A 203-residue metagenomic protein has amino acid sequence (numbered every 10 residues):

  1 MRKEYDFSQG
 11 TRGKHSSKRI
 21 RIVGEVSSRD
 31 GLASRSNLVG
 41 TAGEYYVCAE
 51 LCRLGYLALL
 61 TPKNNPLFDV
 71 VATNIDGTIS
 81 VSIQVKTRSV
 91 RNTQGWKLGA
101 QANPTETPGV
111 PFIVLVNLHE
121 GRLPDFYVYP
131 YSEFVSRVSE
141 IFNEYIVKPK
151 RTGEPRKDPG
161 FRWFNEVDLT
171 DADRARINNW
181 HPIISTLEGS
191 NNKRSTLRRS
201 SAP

Functional and structural regions predicted by a protein language model:
M1-G24, L51: A charge-rich, low-complexity, intrinsically flexible signal that marks solvent-exposed coils, linkers, repeats
K14, G24-P66, V71-P203: Mixed-charge (Asp/Glu-Lys/Arg
